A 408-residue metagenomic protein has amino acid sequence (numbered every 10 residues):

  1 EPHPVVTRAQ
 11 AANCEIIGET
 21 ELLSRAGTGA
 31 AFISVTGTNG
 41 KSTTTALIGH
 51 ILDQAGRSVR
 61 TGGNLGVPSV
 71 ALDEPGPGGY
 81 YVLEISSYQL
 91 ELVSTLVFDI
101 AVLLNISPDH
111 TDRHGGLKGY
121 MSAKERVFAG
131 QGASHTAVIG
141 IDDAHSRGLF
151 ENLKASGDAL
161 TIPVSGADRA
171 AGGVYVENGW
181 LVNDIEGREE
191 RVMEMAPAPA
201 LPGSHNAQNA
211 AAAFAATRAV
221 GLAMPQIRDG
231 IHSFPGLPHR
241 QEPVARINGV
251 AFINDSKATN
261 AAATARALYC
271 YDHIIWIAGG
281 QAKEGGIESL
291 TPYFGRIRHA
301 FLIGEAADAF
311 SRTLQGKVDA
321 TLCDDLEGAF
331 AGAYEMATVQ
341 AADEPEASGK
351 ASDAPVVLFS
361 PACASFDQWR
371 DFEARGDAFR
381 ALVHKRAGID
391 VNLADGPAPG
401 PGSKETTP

Functional and structural regions predicted by a protein language model:
E1-I141, H145-L160, Y271, A378-P408: Phosphate-binding loop of NTP-binding sites
I17-S24, R60-G62, A155-V176, R228-H232 (+2 more regions): Beta-strand->loop->alpha-helix junctions that form or flank phosphate-binding loops in nucleotide-handling enzymes
V35, N64, E84, L104 (+11 more regions): Residue-level signal for inorganic ion chemistry
A137-I141, I277-A278, I297-A306: Short internal beta-strands
Y175-M193, R240-V244: Acidic-glycine-rich active-site phosphate/pyrophosphate-binding loop
E194-I297, R312: Nucleotide phosphate-binding/pyrophosphate-handling subdomain across enzymes that bind or process nucleotide phosphates
I287-P355, A394-D395, T407-P408: C-terminal helical cap/extension that packs against the catalytic core of soluble nucleotide-cofactor enzymes
A362-G388: Glycine/aspartate-rich loop-and-adjacent alpha/beta segment that forms the canonical ThDP
